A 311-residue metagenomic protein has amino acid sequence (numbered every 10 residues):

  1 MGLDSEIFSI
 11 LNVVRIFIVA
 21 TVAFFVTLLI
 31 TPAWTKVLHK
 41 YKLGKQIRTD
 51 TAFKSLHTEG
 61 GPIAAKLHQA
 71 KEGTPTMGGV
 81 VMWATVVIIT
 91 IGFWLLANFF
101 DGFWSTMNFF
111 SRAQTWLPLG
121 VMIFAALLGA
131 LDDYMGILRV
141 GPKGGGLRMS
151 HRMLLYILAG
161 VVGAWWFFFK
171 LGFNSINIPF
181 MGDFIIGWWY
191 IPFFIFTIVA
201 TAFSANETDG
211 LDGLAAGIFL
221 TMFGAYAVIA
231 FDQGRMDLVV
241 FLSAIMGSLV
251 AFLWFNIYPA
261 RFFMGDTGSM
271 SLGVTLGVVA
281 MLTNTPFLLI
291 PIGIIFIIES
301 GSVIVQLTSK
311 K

Functional and structural regions predicted by a protein language model:
M1-F263, T267-G301: "…together with the soluble PPM/PP2C metallo-phosphatase catalytic core" -> "…together with the soluble PPM/PP2C
L289, T308-K311: Short beta-alpha connecting loops at secondary-structure transitions that line or flank enzyme active sites
S300-T308: Predominantly late transmembrane helices and immediately cytosolic-facing juxtamembrane segments
